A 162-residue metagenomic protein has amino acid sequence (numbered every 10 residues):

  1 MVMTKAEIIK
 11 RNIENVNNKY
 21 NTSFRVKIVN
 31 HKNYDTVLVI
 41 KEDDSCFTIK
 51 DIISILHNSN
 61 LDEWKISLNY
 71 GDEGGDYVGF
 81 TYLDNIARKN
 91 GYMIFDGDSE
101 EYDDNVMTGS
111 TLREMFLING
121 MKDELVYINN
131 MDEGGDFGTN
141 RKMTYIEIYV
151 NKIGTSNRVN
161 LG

Functional and structural regions predicted by a protein language model:
K5, N12-I13, N17-D44, I55-G162: Detector for the mature cores of small, proteolytically processed and post-translationally modified peptide effectors
I49-I53: Polyanion-binding surface elements
